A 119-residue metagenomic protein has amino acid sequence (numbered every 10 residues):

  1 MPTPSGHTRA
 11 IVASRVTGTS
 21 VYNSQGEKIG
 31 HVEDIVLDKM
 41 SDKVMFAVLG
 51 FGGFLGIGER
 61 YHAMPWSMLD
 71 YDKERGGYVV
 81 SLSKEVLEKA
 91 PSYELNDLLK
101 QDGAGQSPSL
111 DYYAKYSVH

Functional and structural regions predicted by a protein language model:
M1-H119: Peripheral interaction segments used for macromolecular assembly
